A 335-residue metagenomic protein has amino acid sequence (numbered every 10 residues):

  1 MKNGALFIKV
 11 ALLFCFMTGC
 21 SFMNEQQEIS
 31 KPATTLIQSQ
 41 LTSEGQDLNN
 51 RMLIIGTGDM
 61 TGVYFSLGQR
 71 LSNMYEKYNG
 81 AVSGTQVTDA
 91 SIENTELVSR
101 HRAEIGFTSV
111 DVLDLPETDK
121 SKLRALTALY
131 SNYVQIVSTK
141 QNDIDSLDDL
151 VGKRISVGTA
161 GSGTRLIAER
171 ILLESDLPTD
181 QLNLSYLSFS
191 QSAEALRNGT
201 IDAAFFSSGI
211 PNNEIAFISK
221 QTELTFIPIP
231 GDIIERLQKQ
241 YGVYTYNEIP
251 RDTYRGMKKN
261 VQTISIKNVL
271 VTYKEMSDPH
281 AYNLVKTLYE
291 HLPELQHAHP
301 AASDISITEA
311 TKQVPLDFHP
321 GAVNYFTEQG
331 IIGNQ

Functional and structural regions predicted by a protein language model:
T18-G19: C-terminal motif of bacterial Sec signal peptides marking the signal peptidase cleavage site
E25-I55, E117-D119, D143-R154, P320 (+2 more regions): Immediate post-signal peptide segment of exported/extracytoplasmic ligand-binding proteins
I37-F107, L115: N-terminal (or domain-start) structured segment
N50-L53, L187, Q191, N198 (+3 more regions): An extracytoplasmic/periplasmic, membrane-proximal ligand-sensing/linker region
N50-Y78, S83, Y133-N198, K312 (+1 more regions): Bilobed "Venus flytrap"/periplasmic-binding protein-like clamshell domains and structurally analogous long
A103-G106, K122-A128: Short beta-strand-centered segments that line the small-molecule binding cleft or hinge of alpha/beta clamshell
S109-L113, D119-K120, N142-D143, T179-V271 (+1 more regions): Pocket-lining segment of extracytoplasmic ligand-binding domains
A160-S175, V243-D317: Ligand-binding clefts/hinges and TM-proximal coupling segments of bilobed small-molecule sensing domains
